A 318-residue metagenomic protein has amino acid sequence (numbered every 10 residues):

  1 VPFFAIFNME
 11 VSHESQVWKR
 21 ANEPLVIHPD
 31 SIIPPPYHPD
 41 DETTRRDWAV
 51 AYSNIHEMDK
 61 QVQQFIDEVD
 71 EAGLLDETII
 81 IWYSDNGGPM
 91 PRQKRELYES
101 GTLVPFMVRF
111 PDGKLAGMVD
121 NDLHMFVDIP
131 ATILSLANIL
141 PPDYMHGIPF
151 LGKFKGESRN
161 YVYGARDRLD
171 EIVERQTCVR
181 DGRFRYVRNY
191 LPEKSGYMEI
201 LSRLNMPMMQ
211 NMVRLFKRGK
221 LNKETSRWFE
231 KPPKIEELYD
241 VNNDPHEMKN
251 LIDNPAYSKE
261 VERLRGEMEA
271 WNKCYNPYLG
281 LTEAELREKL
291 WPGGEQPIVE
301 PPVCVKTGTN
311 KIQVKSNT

Functional and structural regions predicted by a protein language model:
V1-P35, D70-I81, G88-P91, E99 (+2 more regions): Active-site regions of oxyanion-processing enzymes, predominantly non-cytosolic
F4-N8, M58, V62, V69 (+4 more regions): Beta-strand elements within well-structured catalytic alpha/beta cores of enzymes that handle phosphate/sulfate esters
E10-H13, G87-P89, G113-K114, F150 (+5 more regions): Short, solvent-exposed loop/turn segments at secondary-structure junctions
P29-T78, G113, L136: A long, amphipathic alpha-helix that forms part of the scaffold/cap immediately adjacent to metal-dependent active
D70-M125, N138-H146, A165, E171 (+1 more regions): Histidine-centered active-site microenvironments of extracellular/periplasmic hydrolases and transferases
D76-E77, M118-D181, K249-N250, Y257-G266 (+2 more regions): Polar, surface-exposed loop/tail segments that function as active-site lids or cofactor/substrate-recognition elements
E99, L169-D253, P302-G308: C-terminal, low-complexity/hydrophilic appendages and adjacent surface loops of extracellular/periplasmic anionic
L103, G219-E236, V241-E247, L251-T318: Long, internal low-complexity/basic segments
